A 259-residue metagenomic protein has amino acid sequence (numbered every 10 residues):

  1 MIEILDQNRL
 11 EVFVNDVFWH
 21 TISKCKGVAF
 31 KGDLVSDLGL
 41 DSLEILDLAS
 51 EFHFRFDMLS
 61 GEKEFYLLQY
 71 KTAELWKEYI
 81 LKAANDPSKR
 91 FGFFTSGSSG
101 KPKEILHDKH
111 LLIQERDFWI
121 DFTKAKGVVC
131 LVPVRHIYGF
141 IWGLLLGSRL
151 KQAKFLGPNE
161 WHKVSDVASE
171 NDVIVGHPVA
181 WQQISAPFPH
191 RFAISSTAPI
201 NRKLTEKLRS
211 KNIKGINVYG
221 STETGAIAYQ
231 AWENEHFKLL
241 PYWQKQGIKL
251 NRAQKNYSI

Functional and structural regions predicted by a protein language model:
M1-F91: Phosphopantetheine-dependent thiolation modules in NRPS/PKS and related acyl-activating systems
K31-G32, K124-V128, H190: Phosphate-coordination loops involved in phosphoryl transfer and adenosine-cofactor binding
F52, T95-S98, V128, F140 (+4 more regions): Conserved S/T- and glycine-rich ATP-binding loop of Class I adenylate-forming
L81-F94, K124-G127, I213: Conserved pre-ATP/AMP-binding loop-to-beta segment of ANL
G92-E104, T222-E223: Conserved adenylation A10 loop of the ANL superfamily
L106-D117, G127-I184, I216: AMP-binding/adenylate-forming
S185-E235, K245: Gly/Ser/Thr-rich phosphate-binding loop
L239, I248-I259: Conserved ATP/PPi-binding loop(s) of AMP-dependent carboxylate-activating enzymes
